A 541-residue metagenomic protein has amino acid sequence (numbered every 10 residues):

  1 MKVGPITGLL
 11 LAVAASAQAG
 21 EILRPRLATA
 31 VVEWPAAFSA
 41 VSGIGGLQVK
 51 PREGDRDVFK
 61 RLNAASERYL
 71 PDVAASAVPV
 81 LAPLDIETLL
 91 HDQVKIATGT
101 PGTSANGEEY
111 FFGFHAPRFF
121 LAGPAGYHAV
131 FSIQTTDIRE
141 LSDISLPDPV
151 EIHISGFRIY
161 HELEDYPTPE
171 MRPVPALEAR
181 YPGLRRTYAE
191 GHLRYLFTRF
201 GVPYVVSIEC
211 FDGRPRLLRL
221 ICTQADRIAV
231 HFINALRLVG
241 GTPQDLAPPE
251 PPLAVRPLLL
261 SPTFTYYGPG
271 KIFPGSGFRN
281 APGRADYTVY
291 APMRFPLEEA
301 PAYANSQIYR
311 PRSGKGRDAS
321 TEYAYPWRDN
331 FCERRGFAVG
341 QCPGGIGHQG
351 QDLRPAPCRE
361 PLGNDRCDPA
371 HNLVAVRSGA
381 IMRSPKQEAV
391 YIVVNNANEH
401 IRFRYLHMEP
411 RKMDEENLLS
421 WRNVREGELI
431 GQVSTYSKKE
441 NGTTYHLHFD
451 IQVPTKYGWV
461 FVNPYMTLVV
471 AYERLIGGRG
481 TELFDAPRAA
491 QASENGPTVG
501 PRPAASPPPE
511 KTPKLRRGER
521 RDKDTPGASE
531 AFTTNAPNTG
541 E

Functional and structural regions predicted by a protein language model:
K2-L9: Sec-dependent signal peptide recognition, specifically the positively charged N-region followed immediately by
A12-S16: N-terminal signal peptide c-region/cleavage motif recognized by signal peptidases
E21-V202: Short, solvent-exposed recognition patches
S207-P249: Surface-exposed amphipathic alpha-helical segments
A254-M293, V374, M413-E428, K439-E541: Acidic, glycine-rich catalytic/binding loops that coordinate metals and/or anionic ligands
D286, Y290-L373: Short glycine/threonine/proline-enriched tight-turn/helix- or strand-capping micro-motif at secondary-structure
G340, G347-Q349, G363-N417, T444-D450: Zn2+-dependent peptidoglycan hydrolase active-site motif and core
K386, L429-T435: Short, surface-exposed secondary-structure boundary micro-motifs
